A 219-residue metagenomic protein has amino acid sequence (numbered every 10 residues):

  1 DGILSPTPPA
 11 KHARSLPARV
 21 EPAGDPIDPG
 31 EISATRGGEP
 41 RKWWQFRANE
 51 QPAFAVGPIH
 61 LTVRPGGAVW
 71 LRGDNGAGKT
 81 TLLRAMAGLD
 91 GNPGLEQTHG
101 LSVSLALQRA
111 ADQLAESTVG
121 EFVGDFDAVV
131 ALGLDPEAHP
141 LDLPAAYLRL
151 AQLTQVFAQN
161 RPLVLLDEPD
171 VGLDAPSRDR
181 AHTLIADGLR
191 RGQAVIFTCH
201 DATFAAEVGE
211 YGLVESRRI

Functional and structural regions predicted by a protein language model:
D1-P52: Pre-NBD coupling/linker segments of ABC/ABC-like ATPases
A68-D74, T80-D127, E207-G209: ABC ATPase nucleotide-binding domain signature region
V129-P144: Conserved ABC nucleotide-binding domain
H139, L165-P169, P176, I185: Walker B catalytic motif
L153: Hydrophobic anchor residue at the start of the ABC signature
V156-F157: ABC ATPase C-loop
R178-R191: Helical segment within the ABC ATPase nucleotide-binding domain
T198-H200: H-loop/switch region of ABC-family ATPase nucleotide-binding domains
